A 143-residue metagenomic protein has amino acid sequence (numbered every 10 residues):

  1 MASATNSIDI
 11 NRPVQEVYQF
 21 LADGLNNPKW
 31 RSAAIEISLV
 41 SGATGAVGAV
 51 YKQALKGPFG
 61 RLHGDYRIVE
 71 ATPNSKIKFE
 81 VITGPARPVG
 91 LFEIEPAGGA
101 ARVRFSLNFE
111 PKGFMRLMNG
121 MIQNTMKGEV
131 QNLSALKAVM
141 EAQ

Functional and structural regions predicted by a protein language model:
M1-A46: Hydrophobic ligand-binding cavity/cleft-lining segments
S3-D9, Q15, V50, H63 (+3 more regions): Intrinsic-disorder/low-complexity, polar/charged segments enriched in Ser/Thr/Lys/Arg/Asp/Glu/Gln
D9, V69-E70, E93-E95: Well-ordered beta-strand positions
Q19-N26, K127, S134, A138-A142: Short, intrinsically disordered, mixed-charge
S38-P85, R102, Q131-Q143: Glycine-rich portal/gate segments that line the openings of hydrophobic small-molecule binding cavities
K78-Q131, L136-A138: Beta-strand/loop substructures that line and gate deep hydrophobic ligand-binding cavities in soluble
